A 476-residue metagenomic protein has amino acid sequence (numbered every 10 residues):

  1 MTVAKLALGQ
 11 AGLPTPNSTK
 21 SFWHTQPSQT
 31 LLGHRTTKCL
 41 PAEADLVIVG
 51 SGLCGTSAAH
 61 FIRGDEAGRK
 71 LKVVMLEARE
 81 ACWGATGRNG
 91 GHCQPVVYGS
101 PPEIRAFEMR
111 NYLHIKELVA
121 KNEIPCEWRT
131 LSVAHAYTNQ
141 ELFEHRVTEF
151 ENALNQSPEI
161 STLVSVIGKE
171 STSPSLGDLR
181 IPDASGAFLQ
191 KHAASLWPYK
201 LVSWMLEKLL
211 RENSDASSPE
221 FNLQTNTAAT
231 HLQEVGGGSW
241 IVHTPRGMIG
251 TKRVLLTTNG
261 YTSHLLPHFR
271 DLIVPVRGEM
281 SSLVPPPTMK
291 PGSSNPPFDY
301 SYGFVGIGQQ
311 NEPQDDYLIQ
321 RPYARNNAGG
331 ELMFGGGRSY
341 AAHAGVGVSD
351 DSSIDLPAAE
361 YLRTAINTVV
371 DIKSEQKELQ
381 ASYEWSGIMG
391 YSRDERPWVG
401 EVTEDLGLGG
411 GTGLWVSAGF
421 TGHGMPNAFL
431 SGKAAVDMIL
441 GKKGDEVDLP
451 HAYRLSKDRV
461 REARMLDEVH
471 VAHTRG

Functional and structural regions predicted by a protein language model:
T2-A44, F61, D65, T227 (+4 more regions): C-terminal lid/capping helical subdomain adjacent to the catalytic/cofactor pocket in oxidative enzymes
P41-M75: N-terminal Rossmann-like FAD-binding beta1-loop-alpha1 element of flavoenzymes
S57, H231-A328: Flavin-dependent oxidoreductases
F61, K72, E80-W128, E144-N152: Conserved FAD-binding subdomain of flavin-dependent enzymes
I104-N111, T138-H145, F188-L210, Q224 (+3 more regions): Short beta-strand to alpha-helix junction loop
V119-L131, H135-E207: Flavin (FAD/FMN) cofactor-binding and adjacent substrate-gating region of FAD-dependent oxidoreductase domains
I181-R253: Helical element adjacent to the flavin cofactor pocket in flavoenzyme catalytic cores
L272, P287-T412: Active-site lid/adjacent beta-loop-alpha segment flanking the redox-cofactor pocket in flavoenzymes
